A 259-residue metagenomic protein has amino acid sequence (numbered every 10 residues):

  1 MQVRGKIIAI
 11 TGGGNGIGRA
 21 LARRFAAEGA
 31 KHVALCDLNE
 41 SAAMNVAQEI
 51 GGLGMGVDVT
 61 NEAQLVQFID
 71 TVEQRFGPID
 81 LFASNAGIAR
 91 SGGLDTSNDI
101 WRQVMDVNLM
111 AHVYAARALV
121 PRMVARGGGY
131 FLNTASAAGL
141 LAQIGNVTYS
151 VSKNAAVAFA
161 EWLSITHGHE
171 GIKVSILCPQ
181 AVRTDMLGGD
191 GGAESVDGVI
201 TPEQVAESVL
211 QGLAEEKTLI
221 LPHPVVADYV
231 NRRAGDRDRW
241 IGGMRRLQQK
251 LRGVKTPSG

Functional and structural regions predicted by a protein language model:
G14-N15: Conserved glycine-rich cofactor-binding loop
E40-S41, V57-Q67, N98: The beta1-alpha1 cofactor-binding region of Rossmann-like NAD(H)/NADP(H)-dependent oxidoreductases
N85-R90: Conserved NAD(P)H cofactor-binding loop of Rossmann-fold oxidoreductase domains
G92-M105: Substrate-binding pocket helix/loop in short-chain dehydrogenase/reductase
A116, S152: Active-site helix of classical SDR
S136: Residue(s) in the substrate-gating loop at a strand-loop-helix junction that position the organic substrate next
I176, G192-Y229: C-terminal helical subdomain
